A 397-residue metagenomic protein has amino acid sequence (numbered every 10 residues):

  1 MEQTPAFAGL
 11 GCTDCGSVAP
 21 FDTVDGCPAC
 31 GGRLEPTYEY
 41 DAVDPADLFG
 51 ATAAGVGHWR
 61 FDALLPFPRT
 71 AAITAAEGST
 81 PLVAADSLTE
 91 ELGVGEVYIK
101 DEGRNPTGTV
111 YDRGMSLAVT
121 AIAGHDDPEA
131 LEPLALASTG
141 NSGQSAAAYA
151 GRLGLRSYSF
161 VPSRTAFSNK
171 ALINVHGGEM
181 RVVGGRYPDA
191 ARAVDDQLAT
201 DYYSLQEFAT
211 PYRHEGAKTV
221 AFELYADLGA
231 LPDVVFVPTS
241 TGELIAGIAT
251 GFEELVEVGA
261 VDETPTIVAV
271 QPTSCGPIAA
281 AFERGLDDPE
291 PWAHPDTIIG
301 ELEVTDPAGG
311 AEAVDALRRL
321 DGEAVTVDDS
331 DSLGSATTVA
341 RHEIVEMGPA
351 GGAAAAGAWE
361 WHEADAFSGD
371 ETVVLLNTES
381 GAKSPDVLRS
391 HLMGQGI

Functional and structural regions predicted by a protein language model:
M1-I397: PLP-dependent amino-acid enzyme catalytic core
